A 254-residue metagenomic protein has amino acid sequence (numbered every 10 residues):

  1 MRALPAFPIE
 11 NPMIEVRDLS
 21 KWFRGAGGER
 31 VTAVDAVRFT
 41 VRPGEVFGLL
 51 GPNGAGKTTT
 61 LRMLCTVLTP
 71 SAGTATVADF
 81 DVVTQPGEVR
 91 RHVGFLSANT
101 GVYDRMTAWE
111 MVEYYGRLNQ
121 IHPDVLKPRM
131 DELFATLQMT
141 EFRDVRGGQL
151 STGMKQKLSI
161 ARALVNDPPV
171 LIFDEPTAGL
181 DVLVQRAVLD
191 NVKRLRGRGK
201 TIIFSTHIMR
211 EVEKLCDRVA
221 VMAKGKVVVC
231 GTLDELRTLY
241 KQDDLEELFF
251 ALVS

Functional and structural regions predicted by a protein language model:
I9-V16, K21-A36, P43, P86: A short, flexible loop at the N-terminus of ABC-type nucleotide-binding domains that lies
E113, R117, D124-F142, D190: Conserved ABC ATPase "signature" region
R146-L150: Conserved ABC ATPase signature
D167: Conserved catalytic motifs of ABC-family nucleotide-binding domains
L171-D174: Catalytic Walker B motif of ABC-type/P-loop ATPase nucleotide-binding domains
C230-G231: ABC ATPase "signature
